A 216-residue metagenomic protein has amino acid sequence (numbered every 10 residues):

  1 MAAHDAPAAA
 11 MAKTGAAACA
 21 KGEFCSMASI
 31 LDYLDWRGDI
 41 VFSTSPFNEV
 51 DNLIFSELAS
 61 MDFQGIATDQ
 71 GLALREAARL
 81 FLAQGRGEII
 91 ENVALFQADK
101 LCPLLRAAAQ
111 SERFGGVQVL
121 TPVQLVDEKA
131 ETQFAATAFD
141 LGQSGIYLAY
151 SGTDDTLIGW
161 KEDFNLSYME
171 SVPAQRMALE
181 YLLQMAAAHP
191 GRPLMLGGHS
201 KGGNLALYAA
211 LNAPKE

Functional and structural regions predicted by a protein language model:
G22-G197, N204, Y208-E216: Non-catalytic, mobile gating and regulatory segments of ester bond hydrolases
